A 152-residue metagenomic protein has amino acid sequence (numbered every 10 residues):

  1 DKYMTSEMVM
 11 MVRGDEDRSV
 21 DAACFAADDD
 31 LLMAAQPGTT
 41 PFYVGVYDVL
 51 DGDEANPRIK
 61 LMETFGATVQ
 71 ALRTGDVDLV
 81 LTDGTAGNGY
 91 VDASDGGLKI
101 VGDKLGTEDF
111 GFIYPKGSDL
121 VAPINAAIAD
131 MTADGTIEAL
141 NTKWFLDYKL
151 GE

Functional and structural regions predicted by a protein language model:
K2-R13, G84, N88, D92-A129 (+1 more regions): Periplasmic-binding protein-like
M10, F25, L72, F112 (+2 more regions): Residue-level signal for nonpolar/aromatic packing positions in well-ordered secondary structure
M11, L31-A35, V80, I113: Short, well-ordered beta-strand segments
V12-L32, A122: Flexible hinge/capping segments at coil-to-helix
R18-V20, I59-A71, T107-E108: Short helix-initiation/N-cap motifs at beta->coil->alpha
C24, D48, F65-L81, T85 (+1 more regions): Short helices/loops that flank or line small-molecule/ion binding pockets
D29-D30, Q36-L61, V91-D95: Ligand-binding cleft/hinge of the Venus flytrap
P41-V44, I128-W144: Periplasmic-binding protein-like
